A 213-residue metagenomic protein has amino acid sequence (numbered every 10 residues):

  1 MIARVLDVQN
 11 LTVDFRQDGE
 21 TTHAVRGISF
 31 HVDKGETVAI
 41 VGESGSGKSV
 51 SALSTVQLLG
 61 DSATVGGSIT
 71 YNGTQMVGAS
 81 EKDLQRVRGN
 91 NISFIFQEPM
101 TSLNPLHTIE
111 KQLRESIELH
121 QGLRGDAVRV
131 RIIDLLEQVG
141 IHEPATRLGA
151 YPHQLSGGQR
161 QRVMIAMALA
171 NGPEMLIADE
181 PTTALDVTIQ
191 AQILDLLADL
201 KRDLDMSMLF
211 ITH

Functional and structural regions predicted by a protein language model:
T64-Q75: Conserved ABC transporter NBD signature motif
M76-S93, K111, L119, G125: ABC ATPase NBD coupling module
A127-T146, D199: Conserved ABC ATPase "signature" region
A150-L155, Q159: Conserved ABC ATPase signature
A170-E174: A short, proline-enriched helix->beta-strand linker immediately N-terminal to the Walker B motif in ABC-type P-loop
L176-D179: Catalytic Walker B motif of ABC-type/P-loop ATPase nucleotide-binding domains
A191-D205: Helical segment within the ABC ATPase nucleotide-binding domain
